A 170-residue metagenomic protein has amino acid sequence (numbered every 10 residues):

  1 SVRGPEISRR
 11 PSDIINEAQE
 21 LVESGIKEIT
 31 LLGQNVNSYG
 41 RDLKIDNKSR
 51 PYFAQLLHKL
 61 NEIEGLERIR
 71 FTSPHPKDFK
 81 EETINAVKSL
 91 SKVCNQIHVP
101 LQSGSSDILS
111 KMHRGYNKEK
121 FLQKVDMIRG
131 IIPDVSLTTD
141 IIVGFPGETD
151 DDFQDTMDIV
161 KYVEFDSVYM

Functional and structural regions predicted by a protein language model:
S1-S12, D42: Canonical Radical SAM [4Fe-4S] cluster-binding loop centered on the CxxxCxxC motif and its immediate flanking residues
S12, N16-Q19: Ferredoxin-type iron-sulfur electron-transfer modules in oxidoreductases and energy-metabolism complexes
V22-D150: Conserved SAM/AdoMet-binding glycine-rich loop
D150-M170: C-terminal, non-catalytic macromolecule-binding modules
